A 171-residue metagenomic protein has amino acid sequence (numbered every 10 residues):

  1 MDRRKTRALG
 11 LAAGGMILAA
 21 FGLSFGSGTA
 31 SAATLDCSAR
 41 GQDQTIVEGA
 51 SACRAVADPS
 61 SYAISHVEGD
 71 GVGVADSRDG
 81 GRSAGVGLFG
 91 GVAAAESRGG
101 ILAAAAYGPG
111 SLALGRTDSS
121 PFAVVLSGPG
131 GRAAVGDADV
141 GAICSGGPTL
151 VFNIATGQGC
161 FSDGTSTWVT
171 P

Functional and structural regions predicted by a protein language model:
M1-A50, T167-P171: Terminal non-domain segments
A33-P171: Low-complexity repeat regions of mature extracellularly deployed or surface/particle-associated proteins
